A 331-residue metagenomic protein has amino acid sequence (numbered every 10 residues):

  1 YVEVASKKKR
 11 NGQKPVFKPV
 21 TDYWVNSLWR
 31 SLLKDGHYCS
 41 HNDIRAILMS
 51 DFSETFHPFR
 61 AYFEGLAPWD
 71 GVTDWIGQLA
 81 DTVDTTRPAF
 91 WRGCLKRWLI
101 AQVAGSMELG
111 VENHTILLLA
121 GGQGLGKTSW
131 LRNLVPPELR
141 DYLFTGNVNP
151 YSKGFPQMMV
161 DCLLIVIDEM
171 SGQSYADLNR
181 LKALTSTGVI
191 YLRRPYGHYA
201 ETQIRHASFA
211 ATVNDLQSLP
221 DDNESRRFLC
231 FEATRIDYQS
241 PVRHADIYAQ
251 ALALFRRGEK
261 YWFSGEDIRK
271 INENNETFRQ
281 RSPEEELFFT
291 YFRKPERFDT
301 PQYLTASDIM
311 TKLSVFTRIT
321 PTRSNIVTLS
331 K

Functional and structural regions predicted by a protein language model:
Y1-D74, A89-F90, I319-T320: N-terminal nucleic-acid engagement/recognition segments and initiation subdomains in replication, restriction
S50-V160, S307: P-loop NTPase catalytic core of nucleic-acid-dependent motor ATPases
G154-V160, R194-T212: AAA+/SF3 P-loop NTPase mechanochemical coupling elements
C162-S186, L219-E224: Conserved AAA+/SF3 P-loop NTPase catalytic/coupling segment centered on the Walker-B
L178-E201: Conserved catalytic/switch belt of AAA+ P-loop NTPases
L219-Y238: A short helix-turn-beta junction within AAA+ P-loop NTPase domains corresponding to the substrate/partner-engaging
A233-K260: C-terminal, non-catalytic macromolecule-binding modules
E259-K331: DNA transaction DNA-binding modules
